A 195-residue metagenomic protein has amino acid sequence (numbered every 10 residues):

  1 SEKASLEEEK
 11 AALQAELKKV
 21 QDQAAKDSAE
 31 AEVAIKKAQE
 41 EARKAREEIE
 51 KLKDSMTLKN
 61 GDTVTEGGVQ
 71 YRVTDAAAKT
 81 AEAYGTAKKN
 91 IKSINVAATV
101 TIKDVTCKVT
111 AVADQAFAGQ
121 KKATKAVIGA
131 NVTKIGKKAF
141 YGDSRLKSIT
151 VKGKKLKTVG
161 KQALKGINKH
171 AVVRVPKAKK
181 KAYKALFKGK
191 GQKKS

Functional and structural regions predicted by a protein language model:
S1-D54: Extended alpha-helical stalk/coiled-coil segments
E9, E16-V20, A24-K26, S55 (+5 more regions): Low-complexity, intrinsically disordered/propeptide-like segments
K18, Q23, K36-A38, L52 (+6 more regions): Compositionally biased, intrinsically disordered low-complexity segments
D54-V105, V109-K121: N-terminal segments that cap or nucleate solenoid repeat domains
K89-A111, K121-K134, S144-T158, N168-A182 (+1 more regions): Structural signature of tandem-repeat unit edges
Q162-A163, K181-K194: Short, aromatic/basic amphipathic alpha-helical patches
